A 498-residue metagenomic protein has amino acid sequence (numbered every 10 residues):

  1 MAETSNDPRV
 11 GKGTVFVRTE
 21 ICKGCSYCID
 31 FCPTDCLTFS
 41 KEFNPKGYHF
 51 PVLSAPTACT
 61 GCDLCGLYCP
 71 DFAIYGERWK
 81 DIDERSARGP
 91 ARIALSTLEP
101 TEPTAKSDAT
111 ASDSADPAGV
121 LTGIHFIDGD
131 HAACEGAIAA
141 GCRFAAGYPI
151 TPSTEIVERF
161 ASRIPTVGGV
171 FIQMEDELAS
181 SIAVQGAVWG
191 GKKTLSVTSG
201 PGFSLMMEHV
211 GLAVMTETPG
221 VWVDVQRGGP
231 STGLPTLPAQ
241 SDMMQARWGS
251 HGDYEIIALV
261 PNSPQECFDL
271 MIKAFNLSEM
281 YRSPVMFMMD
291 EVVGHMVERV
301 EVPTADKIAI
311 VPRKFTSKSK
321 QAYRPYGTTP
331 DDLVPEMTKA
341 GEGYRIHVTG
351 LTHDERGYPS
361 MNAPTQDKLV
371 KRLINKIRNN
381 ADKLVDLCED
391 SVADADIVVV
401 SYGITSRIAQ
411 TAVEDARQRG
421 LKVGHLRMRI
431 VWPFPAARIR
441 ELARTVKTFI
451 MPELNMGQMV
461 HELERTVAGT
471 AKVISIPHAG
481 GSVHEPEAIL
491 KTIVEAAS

Functional and structural regions predicted by a protein language model:
Y27-N44, L64-D81: Iron-sulfur cluster-binding cysteine motifs and their immediate structural context in ferredoxin-like electron-transfer
D128-A133, A309, N375-I397, Q410: Glycine-/acidic-rich phosphate or pyrophosphate-binding loops and their flanking alpha/beta elements
T151-Q245, L259-E279: Thiamine diphosphate
I256-T316, K491-S498: Structural signature of the thiamine diphosphate
V285-C388: Conformationally flexible catalytic loops at phosphate/diphosphate-handling active centers
I404-L442: Generic long, charged, amphipathic alpha-helical segments
K447, E453-S498: Peripheral docking tails and interdomain loops at the edges of cofactor- or intermediate-handling domains
